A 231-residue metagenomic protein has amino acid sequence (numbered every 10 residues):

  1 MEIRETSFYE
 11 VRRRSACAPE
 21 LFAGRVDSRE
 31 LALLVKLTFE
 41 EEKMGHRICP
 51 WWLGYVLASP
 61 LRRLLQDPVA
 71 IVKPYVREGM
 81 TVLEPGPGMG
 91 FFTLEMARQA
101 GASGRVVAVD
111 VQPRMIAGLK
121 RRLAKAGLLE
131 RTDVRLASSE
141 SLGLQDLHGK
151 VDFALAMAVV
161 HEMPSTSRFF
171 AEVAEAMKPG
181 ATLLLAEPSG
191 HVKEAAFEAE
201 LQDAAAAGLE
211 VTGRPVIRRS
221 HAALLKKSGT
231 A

Functional and structural regions predicted by a protein language model:
R62-G79: Conserved alpha-helix/loop element of class I SAM-dependent methyltransferases that forms part of the SAM/SAH-binding
M80, E140-A154: A short acidic, Gly/Pro-enriched loop at the edge of an enzyme's catalytic core that lines a small-molecule cofactor
M80-G88: Conserved class I S-adenosyl-L-methionine
M89, L94-S141: Class I SAM-dependent methyltransferase SAM/SAH-binding core
V151-P164: A short SAM/SAH-binding and catalytic strip from SAM-dependent methyltransferases
S167-P179: A short glycine-rich, Lys/Arg-flanked "PGG" loop and its adjoining helix->strand segment in the class I
G180-E187: Conserved beta-strand signature within the Rossmann-like core of class I S-adenosyl-L-methionine
V216-A231: Core SAM-dependent methyltransferase catalytic element
